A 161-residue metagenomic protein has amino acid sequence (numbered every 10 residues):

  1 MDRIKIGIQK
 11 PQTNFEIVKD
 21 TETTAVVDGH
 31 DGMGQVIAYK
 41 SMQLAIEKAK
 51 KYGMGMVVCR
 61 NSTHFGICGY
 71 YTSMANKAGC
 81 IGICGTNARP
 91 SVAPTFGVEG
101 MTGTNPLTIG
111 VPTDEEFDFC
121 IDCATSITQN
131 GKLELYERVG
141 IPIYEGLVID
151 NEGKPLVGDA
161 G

Functional and structural regions predicted by a protein language model:
M1-I46: Active-site cofactor/substrate anionic-group-binding motifs, chiefly glycine- and Lys/Arg-rich phosphate-binding loops
D2-Q9, E47-K51, K77-I81, D114 (+2 more regions): Generic secondary-structure signature for well-ordered alpha-helical cores
D2-R3, L44, Y70, M74 (+2 more regions): Alpha-helical scaffold segments in soluble metabolic enzymes
V27-G29, K50, M56-N61, G82-T86 (+4 more regions): General beta-strand structural signal in soluble alpha/beta enzymes
G29-V36, M54-S62, A93-V98, F119 (+1 more regions): Flexible, glycine/proline-enriched loop segments at strand-loop-helix junctions that form or flank small-ligand binding
G34-R60, I67, C80: Alpha/propeptide regions of enzymes that mature by internal proteolysis
M56-V58, S62-D114: Glycine-rich, Trp-frequent "lid" loop and neighboring beta-strands that shape and gate the flavin cofactor pocket
S91-A160: Phosphate/diphosphate-binding glycine-rich loops and adjacent basic-rich segments that engage nucleotide
